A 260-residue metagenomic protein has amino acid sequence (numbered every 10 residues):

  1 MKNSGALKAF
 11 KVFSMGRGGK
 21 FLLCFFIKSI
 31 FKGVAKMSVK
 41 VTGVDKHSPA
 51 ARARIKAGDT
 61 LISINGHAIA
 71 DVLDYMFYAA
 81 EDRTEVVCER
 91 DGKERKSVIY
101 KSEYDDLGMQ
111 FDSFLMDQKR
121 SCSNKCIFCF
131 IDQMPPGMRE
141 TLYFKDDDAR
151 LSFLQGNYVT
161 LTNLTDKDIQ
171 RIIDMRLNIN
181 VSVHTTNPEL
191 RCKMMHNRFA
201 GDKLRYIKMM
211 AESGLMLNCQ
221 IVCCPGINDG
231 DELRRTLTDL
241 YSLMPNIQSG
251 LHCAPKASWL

Functional and structural regions predicted by a protein language model:
N3-G19: Positively charged N-terminal leader segments that act as targeting/secretion signals
M37-D45: PDZ/PDZ-like groove recognition
G43, A57, Y75: Basic, Lys/Arg-rich alpha-helical nucleic-acid-recognition elements, primarily the DNA-binding modules of transcription
A50-A70: Conserved PDZ fold ligand-binding element
M76-F111: PDZ-domain C-terminal substructure recognizer with occasional recognition of PDZ-binding tails
E94, E103-I247, A254-L260: Conserved Radical SAM active-site core
